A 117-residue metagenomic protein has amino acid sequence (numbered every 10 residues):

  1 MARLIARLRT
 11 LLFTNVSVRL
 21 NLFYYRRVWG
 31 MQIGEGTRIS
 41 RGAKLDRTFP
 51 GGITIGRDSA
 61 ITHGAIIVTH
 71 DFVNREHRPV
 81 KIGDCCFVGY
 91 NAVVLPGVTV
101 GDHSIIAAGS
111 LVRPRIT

Functional and structural regions predicted by a protein language model:
M1-G30, G36, H103: Terminal amphipathic alpha-helical/low-complexity segments used for targeting or macromolecular assembly
V18-L22, G42, R47-T48: Short glycine/threonine/proline-enriched tight-turn/helix- or strand-capping micro-motif at secondary-structure
F23-Y25, V68-D71: Short, composition-biased local secondary-structure segments
E35, S40-R41, D46, G56-R57 (+9 more regions): Left-handed beta-helix
